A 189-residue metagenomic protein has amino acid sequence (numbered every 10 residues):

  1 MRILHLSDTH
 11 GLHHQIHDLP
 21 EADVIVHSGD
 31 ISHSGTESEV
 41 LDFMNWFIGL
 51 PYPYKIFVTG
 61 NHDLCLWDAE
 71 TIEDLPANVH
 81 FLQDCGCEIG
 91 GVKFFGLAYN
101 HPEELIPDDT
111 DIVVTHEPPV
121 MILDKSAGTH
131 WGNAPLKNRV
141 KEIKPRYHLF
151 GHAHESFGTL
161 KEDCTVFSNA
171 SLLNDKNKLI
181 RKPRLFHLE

Functional and structural regions predicted by a protein language model:
M1-L4: Extreme N-terminal starter segment of soluble prokaryotic enzymes
T9-H14, D18, S32-T36, N45-G49 (+3 more regions): Conserved catalytic scaffold of divalent metal-dependent phosphoesterases
D18, A22-V26, V40: A short alpha/beta connector and helix-capping loop motif
D23, D30, P53, D111 (+1 more regions): Conserved acidic residues
V26, V114, L149: N-terminal Rossmann-like NAD(P) cofactor-binding module of classical short-chain dehydrogenase/reductase
T36, L41, Y52-K55, H154 (+1 more regions): Catalytic core of nucleotide-sugar-dependent glycosyltransferases
Y54-I56, H80, R146-Y147, V166: Proline-centered loop/turn at the N-terminus of a beta-strand
G86-G90, K137-I143, Y147, H154-E189: Binuclear metal-dependent phosphoesterase catalytic core
